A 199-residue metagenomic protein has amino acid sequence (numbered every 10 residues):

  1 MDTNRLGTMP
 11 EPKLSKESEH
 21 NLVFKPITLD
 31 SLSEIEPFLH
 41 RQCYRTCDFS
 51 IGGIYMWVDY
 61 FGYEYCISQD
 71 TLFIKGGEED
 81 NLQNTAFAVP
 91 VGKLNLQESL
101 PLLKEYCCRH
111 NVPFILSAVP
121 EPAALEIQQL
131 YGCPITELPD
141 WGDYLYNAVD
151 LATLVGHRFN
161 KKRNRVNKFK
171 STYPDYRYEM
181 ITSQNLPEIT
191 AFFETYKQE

Functional and structural regions predicted by a protein language model:
T3-T71, G76: Amide-forming acyltransferase catalytic core, primarily the GNAT-like/NAT-type and related acyltransferase folds
L6-S15, F73-Q83, T136-G142, R163-N167: Short, compositionally biased low-complexity segments
E34, G53, E98, L102 (+3 more regions): Exposed alpha-helical structural elements
P37, D48-P122: Conserved donor-binding loop and adjoining core beta-sheet/short helix segment in diverse acyl/aminoacyl transferases
F38-Q42, W57, Y106, E126 (+3 more regions): Residues that form generic nucleotide/phosphate-binding pockets
V112-L138: Non-catalytic accessory segments adjacent to catalytic cores
Y131-E199: Acyltransferase donor/substrate-recognition loop-hinge adjacent to the catalytic core
